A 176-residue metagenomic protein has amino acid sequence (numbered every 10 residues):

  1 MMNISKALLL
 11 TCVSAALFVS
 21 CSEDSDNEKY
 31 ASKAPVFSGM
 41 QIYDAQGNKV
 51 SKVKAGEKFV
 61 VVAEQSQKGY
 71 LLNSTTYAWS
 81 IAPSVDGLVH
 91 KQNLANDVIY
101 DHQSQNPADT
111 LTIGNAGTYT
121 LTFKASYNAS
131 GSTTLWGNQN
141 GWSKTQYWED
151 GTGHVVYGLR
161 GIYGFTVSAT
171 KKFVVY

Functional and structural regions predicted by a protein language model:
M1-C21: Sec-dependent bacterial lipoprotein signal peptides
S5, D24-D26, G47, Y157: Generic preference for well-ordered secondary structure
A15-Y43: Bacterial Sec-dependent N-terminal signal peptides
S32-Y176: First exposed extracellular module after export/assembly in secreted or surface-exposed proteins
